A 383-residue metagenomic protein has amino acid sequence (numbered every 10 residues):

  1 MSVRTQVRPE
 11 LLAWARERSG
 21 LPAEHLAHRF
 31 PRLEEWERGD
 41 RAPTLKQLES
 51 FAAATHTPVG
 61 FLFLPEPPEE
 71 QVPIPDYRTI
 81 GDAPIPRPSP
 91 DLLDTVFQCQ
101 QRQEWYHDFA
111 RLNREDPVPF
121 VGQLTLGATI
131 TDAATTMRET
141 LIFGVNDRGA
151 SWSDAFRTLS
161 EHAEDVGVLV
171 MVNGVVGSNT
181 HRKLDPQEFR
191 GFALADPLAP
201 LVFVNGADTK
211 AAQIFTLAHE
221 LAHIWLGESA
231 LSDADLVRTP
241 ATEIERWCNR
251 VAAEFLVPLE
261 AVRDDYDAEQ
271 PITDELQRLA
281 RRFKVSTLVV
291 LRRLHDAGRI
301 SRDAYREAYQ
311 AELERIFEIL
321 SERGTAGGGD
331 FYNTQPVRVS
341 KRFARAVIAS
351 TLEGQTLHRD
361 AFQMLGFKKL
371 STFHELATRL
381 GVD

Functional and structural regions predicted by a protein language model:
M1-D383: Active-site hotspot residues in diverse enzymes, especially metal/ion-binding acidic/histidine motifs
